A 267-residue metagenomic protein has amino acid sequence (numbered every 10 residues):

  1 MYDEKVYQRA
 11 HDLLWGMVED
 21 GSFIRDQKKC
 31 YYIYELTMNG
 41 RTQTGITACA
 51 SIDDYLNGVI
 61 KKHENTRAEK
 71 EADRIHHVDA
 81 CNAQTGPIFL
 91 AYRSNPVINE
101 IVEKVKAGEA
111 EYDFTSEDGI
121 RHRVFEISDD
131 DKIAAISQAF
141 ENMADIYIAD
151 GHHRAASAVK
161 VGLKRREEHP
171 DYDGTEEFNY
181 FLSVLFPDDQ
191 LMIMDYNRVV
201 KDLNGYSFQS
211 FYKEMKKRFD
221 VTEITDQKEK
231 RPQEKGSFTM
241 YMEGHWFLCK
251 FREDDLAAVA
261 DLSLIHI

Functional and structural regions predicted by a protein language model:
M1-I265: Surface-exposed, charge/polar-rich loops and edge strands
